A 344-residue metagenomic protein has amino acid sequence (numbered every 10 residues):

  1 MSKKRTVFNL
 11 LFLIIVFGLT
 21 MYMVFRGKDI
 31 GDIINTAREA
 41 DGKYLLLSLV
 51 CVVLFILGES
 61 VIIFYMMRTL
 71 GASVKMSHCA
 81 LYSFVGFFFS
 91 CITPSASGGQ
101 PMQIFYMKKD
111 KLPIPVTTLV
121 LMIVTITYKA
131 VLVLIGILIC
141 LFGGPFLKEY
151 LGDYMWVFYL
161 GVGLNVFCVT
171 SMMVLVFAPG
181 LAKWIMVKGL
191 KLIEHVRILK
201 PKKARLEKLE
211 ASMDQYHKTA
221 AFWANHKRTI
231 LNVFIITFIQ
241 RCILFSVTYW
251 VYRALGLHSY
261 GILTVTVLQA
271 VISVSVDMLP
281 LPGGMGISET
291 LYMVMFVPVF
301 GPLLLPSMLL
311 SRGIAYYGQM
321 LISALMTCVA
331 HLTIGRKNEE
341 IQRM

Functional and structural regions predicted by a protein language model:
M1-G31, N35, F89-P201, L281 (+1 more regions): Transmembrane helix-loop-helix hairpins in multi-pass inner-membrane proteins
T6-F8, E39-S48, A221-I235: Membrane-interface helix starts
G31-E39, M107, S212-A224: A short amphipathic helical element positioned immediately N-terminal to and/or at the very start of a transmembrane
V50, L54, V85, I123-A130 (+4 more regions): Hydrophobic residues within alpha-helical transmembrane segments of multi-pass solute transporters/permease subunits
S60-F84, V251-L268, Y292: Membrane-embedded helical hairpins/re-entrant loop segments and their flanking transmembrane helices within multi-pass
S77-G86, I123, L263-V274, L303-G313: Alpha-helical transmembrane segments of multi-pass membrane proteins
H195-D214: Short, membrane-interfacial amphipathic segments enriched in basic
A220-V271: Transmembrane helical segments that form the transport core of multi-pass membrane transport proteins
